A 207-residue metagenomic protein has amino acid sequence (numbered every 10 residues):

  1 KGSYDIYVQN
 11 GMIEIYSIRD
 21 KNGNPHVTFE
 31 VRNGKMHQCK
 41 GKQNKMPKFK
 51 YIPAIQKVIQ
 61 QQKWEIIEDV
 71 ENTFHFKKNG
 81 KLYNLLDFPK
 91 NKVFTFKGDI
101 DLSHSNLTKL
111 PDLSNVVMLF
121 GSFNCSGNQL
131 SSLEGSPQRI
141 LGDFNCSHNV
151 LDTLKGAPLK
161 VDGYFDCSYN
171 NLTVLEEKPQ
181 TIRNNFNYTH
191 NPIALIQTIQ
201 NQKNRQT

Functional and structural regions predicted by a protein language model:
K1-T95: Catalytic-core elements of nucleic-acid end-processing and repair enzymes
Q56-I67, F120, R183-N185, K203-T207: Structural alpha-beta junctions
L82-C125, I140-L141, C146: LRR N-terminal entry segment and analogous cap-like coil->beta motifs
L85-F88, L110-L113, L133-S136, L154-A157 (+2 more regions): Canonical leucine-rich repeat
D101, M118-F120, N124, E134 (+5 more regions): Extracellular beta-strand solenoid repeats
V116-V117, R139, K160, T181: Leucine-rich repeat
Y164-T207: Leucine-rich solenoid repeat scaffolds
